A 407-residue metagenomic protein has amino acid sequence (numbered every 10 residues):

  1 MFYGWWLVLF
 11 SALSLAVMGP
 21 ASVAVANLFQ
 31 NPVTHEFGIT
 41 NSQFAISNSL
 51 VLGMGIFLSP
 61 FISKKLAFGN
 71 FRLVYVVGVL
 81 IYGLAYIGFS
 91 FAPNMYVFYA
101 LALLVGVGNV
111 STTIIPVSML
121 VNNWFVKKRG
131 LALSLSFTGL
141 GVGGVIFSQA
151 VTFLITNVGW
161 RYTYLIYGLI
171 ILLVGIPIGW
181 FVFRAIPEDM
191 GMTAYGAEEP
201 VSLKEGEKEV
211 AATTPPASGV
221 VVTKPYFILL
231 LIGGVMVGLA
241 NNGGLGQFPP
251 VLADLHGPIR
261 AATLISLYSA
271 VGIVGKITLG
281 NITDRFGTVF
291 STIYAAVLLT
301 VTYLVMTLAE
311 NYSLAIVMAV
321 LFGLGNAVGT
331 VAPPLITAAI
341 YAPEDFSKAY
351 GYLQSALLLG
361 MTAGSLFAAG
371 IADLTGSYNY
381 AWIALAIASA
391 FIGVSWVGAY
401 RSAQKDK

Functional and structural regions predicted by a protein language model:
W6-N41, S59-I62, S148, G243-P249: Extracytoplasmic
A16, A85, V97-T112, V235 (+1 more regions): Hydrophobic core of transmembrane alpha-helices in multi-pass small-molecule transporters, especially MFS/SLC-type
S22-V33, G219-N281: Extracytoplasmic gate region of multi-pass secondary transporters
F57-M95: Conserved MFS/SLC helix-loop-helix module at the cytosolic interface between two early adjacent transmembrane helices
L58-N70, K276-G287, A372-D373: Helix-to-loop junctions at the C-terminal end of transmembrane segments in multipass secondary transporters
S111-F125, V328-Y341: Intracellular juxtamembrane helix-capping segments at the cytosolic ends of symmetry-related transmembrane helices
S136, L140-P187: Helix-loop-helix hairpin linking two adjacent transmembrane segments in secondary transporters
R260, S266-G272, K276-T278, T283-I336: C-terminal transmembrane helical hairpin of 12-TM major facilitator-type secondary transporters
